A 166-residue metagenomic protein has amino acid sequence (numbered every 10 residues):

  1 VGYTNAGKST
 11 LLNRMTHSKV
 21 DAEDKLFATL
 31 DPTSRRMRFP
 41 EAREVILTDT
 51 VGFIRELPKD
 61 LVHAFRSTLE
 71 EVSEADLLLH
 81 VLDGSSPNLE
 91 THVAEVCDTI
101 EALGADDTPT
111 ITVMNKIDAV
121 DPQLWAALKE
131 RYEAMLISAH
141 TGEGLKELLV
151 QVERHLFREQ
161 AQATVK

Functional and structural regions predicted by a protein language model:
V1-L77: Conserved G1/Walker A P-loop phosphate-binding module
R14, T68-E71, T99, L103 (+1 more regions): Amphipathic alpha-helical segments that mediate coupling or scaffolding at interfaces
T29, V81, L136-I137: Small/polar loops that bind or transfer phosphate-bearing groups
R55, V72-A94, E101-I111, I117-P122 (+1 more regions): Conserved Switch II/interswitch segment of TRAFAC-class P-loop GTPases
K59-H63, T91-A94, Q123, E147: Generic recognition of short, well-ordered alpha-helical segments
D106-I111, D118-V165: Canonical P-loop GTPase G-domain recognition
